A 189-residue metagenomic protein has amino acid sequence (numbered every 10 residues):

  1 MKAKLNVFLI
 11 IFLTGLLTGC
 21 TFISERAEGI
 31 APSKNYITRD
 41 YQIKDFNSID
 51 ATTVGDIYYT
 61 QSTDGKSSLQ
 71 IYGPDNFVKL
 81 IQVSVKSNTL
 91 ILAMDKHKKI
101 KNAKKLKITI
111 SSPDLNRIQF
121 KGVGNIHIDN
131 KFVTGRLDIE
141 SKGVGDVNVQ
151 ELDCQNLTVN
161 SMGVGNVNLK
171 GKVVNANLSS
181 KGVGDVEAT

Functional and structural regions predicted by a protein language model:
M1-T189: Intrinsically disordered, low-complexity terminal regions
